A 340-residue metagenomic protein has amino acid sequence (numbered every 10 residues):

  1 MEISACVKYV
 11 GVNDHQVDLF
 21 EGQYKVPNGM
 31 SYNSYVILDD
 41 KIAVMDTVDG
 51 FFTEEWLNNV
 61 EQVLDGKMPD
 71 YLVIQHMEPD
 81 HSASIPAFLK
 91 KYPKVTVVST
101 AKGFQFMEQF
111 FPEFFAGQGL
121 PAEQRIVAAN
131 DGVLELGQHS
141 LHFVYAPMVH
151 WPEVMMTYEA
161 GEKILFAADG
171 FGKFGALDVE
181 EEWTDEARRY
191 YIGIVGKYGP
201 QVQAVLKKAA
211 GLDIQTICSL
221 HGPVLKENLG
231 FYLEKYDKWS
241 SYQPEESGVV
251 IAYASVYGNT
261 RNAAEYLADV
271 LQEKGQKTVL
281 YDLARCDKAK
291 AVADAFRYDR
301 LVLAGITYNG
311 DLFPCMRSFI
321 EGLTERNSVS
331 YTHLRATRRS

Functional and structural regions predicted by a protein language model:
E2-A5, S99-V154, Y198-A204: Metallo-beta-lactamase
E2-L64, M156-E159, K163-F166, V249 (+1 more regions): Conserved beta-strand hairpin/beta-sheet module of binuclear metal-dependent hydrolase folds, prominently
M45-T47, D70-M77, V98-T100, L165-A168 (+1 more regions): Active-site neighborhood of phospho(di)ester-bond hydrolases with catalytic His/Asp-centered motifs
D49, Q138-E227: Metallo-beta-lactamase
F51-V98: Active-site metal-binding motif and surrounding structural segment of the metallo-beta-lactamase
E78-D80, F104, L283-A289: Short acidic loop-to-helix transition motifs that present clustered carboxylates
N228-S328: N-terminal beta1-alpha1-beta2 submodule of the flavodoxin-like/Rossmannoid cofactor-binding fold
T332-T337: Conserved small/polar residues in nucleotide/adenosyl-binding loops
